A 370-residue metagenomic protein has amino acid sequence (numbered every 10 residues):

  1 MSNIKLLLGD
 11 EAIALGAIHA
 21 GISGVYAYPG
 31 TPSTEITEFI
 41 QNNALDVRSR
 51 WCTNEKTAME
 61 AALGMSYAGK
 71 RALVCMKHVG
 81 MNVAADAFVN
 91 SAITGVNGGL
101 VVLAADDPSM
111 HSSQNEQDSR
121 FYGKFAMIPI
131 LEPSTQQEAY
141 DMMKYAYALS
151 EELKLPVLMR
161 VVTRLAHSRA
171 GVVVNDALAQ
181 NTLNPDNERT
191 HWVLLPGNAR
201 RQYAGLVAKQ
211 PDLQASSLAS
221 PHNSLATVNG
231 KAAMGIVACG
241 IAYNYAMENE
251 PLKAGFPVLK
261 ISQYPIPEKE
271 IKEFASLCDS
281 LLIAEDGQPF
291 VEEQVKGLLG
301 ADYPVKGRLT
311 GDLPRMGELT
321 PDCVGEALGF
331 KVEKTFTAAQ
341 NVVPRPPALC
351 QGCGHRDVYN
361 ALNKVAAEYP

Functional and structural regions predicted by a protein language model:
M1-Q136, R164, G230, G255-V258 (+2 more regions): Thiamine diphosphate
S2-D10, A20, P133-L349, G354-H355: Flexible, low-complexity linker and terminal segments
